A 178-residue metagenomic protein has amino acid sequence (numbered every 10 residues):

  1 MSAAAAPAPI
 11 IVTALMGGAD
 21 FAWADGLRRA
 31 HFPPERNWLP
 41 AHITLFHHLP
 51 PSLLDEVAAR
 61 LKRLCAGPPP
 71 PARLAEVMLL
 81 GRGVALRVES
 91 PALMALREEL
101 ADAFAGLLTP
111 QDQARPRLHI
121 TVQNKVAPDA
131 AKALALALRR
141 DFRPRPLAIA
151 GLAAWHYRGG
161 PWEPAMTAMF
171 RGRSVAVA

Functional and structural regions predicted by a protein language model:
M1-P71, P91-G151, P161-A178: Basic, often amphipathic N-terminal segments
R82-R87: Charge-rich, low-complexity N-terminal segments
